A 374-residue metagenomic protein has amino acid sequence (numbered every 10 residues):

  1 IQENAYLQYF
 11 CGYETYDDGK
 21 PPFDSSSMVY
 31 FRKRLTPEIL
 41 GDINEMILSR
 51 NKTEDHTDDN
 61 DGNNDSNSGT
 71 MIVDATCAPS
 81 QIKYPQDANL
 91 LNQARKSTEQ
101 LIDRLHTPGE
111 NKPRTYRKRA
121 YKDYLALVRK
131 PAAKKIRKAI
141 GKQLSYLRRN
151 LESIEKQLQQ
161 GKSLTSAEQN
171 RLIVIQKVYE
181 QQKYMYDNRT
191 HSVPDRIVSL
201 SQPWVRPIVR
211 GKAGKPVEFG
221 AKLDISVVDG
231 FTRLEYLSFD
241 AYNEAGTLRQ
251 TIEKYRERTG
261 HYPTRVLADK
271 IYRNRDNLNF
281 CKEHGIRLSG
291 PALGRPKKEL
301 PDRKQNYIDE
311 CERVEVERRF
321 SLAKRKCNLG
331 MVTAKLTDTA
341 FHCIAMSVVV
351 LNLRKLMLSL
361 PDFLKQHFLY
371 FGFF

Functional and structural regions predicted by a protein language model:
I1, D24-M28, G69-P79, I225 (+6 more regions): Short, conserved catalytic/metal-binding motifs centered on acidic residues
I1-Y9: DNA-recognition alpha helix
Y9, T232-Y236, G330-V332: Short small-residue beta-strand/loop micro-motif enriched in glycine and branched aliphatics
Y13-Q202: Active-site- or DNA-interface-adjacent structural scaffold in DNA-acting proteins
N44, L48, T259-L267, I271-E310 (+1 more regions): An internal, acidic/charged active-site-proximal segment that coordinates divalent cations and/or engages
E168-I173, Y179-Y186, N306-F374: Basic, amphipathic alpha-helical segments enriched in Lys/Arg and hydrophobic/aromatic residues
L200-G214: Flexible, glycine/threonine-enriched loop-and-boundary segments that flank and lead into catalytic domains of large
K212-R258: Electropositive, glycine- and tryptophan-enriched low-complexity nucleic-acid-binding patches
